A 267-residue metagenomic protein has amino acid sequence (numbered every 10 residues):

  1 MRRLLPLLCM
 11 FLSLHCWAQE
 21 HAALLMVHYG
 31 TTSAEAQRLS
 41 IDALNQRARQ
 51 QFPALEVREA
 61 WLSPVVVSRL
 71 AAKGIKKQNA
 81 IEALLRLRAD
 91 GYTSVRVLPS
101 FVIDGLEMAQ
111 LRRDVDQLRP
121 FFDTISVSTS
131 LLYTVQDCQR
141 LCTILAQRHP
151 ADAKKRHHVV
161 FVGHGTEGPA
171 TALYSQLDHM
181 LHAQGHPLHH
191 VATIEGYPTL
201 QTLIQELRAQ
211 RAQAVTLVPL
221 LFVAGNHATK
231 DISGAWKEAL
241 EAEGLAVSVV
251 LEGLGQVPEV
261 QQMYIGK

Functional and structural regions predicted by a protein language model:
R2-L7: Sec-dependent signal peptide recognition, specifically the positively charged N-region followed immediately by
S13-H15: N-terminal signal peptide c-region/cleavage motif recognized by signal peptidases
Q19-K267: Extended amphipathic ligand-handling, pore-lining, and cofactor/metal-binding catalytic surfaces
